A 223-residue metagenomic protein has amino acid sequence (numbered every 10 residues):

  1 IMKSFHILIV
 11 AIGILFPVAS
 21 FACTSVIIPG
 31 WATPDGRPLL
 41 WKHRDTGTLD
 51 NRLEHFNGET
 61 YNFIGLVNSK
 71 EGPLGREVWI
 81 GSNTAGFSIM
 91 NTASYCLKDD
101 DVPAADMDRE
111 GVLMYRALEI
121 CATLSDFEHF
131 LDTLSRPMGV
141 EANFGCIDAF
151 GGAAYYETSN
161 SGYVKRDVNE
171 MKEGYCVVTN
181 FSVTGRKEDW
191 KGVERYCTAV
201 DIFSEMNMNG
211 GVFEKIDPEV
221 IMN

Functional and structural regions predicted by a protein language model:
I1-I9: Bacterial N-terminal signal peptides that target proteins for export
I9-P17: Bacterial N-terminal signal peptides
I14, L131-S135, M206: Alpha-helix boundary/capping residues
V18-A22: Bacterial Sec-dependent signal peptides at the C-terminal "C-region" and cleavage site
T24-R76, I80-E119, A142, I147-N223: C-terminal, well-structured catalytic/ligand-binding subdomain of enzymes
R109-P137: Intrinsically disordered, low-complexity linker/loop segments enriched in Gly/Pro and charged/polar residues
